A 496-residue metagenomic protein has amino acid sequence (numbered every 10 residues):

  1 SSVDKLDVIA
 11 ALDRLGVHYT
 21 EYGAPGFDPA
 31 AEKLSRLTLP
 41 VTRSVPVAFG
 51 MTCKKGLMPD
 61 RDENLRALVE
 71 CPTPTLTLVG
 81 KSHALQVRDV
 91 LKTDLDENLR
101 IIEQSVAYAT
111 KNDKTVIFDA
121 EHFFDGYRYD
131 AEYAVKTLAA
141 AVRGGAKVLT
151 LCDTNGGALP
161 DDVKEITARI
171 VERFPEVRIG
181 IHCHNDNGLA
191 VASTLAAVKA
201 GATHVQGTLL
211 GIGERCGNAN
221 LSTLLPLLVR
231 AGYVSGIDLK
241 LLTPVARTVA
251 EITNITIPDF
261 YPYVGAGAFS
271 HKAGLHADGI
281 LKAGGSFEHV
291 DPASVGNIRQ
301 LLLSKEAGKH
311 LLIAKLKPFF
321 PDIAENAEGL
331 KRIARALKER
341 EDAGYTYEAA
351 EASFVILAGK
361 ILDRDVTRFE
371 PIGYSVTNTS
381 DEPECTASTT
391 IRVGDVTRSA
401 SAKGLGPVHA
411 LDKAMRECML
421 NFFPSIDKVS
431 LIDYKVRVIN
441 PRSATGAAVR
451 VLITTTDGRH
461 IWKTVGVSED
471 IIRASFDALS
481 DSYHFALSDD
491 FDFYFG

Functional and structural regions predicted by a protein language model:
S1-T20, S35-L37, V41, K54-I179 (+1 more regions): Alpha/beta enzyme core
V8, G232-S401, P441-A448: A mid-to-C-terminal "edge-of-domain" accessory segment
L15, V41, C71, S105-N112 (+13 more regions): Change "in soluble alpha/beta enzymes" to "in soluble alpha/beta proteins
V45-G50: A glycine-rich helix N-cap at a beta->alpha junction
D153, G207-E214, P226-G236, V295-L302 (+2 more regions): Short beta-alpha connecting loops at secondary-structure transitions that line or flank enzyme active sites
N155-A158, E165-K282: Catalytic alpha/beta core domains of metabolic enzymes, predominantly
Y374-C385, K403-R416, L420-G458, E469: A conserved regulatory-domain signal marking ACT and ACT-like small-molecule sensing domains and adjacent regulatory
H460-F495: Mixed-charge, glycine-accented linear interaction segment located at domain edges/termini
